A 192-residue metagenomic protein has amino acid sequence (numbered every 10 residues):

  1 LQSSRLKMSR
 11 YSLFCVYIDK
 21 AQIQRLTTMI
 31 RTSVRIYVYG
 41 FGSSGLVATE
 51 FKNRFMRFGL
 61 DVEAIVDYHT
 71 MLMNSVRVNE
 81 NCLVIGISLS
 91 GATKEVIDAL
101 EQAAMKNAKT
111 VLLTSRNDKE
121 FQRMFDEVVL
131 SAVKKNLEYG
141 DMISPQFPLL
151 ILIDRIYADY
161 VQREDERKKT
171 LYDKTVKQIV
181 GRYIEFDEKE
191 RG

Functional and structural regions predicted by a protein language model:
L1-Q22: HTH-adjacent hinge/linker in prokaryotic transcriptional regulators
S3, C15, S144, P148 (+1 more regions): Catalytic cores of large soluble enzymes that bind and process phosphate-bearing ligands
A21-S33: Glycine-rich phosphate/diphosphate-binding loops that line cofactor/substrate pockets in enzymes
R31-I151, R155-E164: Glycine-rich phosphate-binding loops that contact phosphosugars or nucleotide phosphates
E166-G192: A short, charged, Gly/Pro-tolerant segment at domain boundaries
